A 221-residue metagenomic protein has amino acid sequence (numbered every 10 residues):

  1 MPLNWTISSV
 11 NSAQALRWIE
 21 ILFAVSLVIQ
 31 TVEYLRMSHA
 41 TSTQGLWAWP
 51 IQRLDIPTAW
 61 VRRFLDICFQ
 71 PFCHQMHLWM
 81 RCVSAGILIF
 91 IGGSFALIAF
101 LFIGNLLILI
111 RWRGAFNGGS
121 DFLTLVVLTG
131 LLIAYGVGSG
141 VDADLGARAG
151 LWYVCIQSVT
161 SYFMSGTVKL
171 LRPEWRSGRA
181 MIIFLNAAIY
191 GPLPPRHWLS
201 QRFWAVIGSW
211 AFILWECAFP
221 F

Functional and structural regions predicted by a protein language model:
M1-F221: Alpha-helical membrane-anchoring segments
